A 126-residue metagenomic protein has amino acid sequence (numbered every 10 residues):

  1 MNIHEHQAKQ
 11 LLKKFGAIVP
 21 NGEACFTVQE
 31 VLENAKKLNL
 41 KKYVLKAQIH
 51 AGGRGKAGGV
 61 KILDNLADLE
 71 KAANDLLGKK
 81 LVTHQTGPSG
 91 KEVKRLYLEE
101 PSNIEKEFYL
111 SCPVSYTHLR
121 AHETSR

Functional and structural regions predicted by a protein language model:
M1-K37, K41: A conserved helix-loop-beta module that forms one wall/lid of the active-site cleft in ATP-utilizing catalytic domains
E5-L12, L40-R54, T83-I104, L110: ATP-grasp fold ATP-binding core
L12, A73-N74: Active-site-adjacent loop/tail segments of enzyme domains
P20-G22, L45-A72, Y109: Glycine-rich phosphate-binding loop of ATP-grasp-fold ATP-dependent ligases
T27, D64-N65, T124: Alpha-helix N-cap recognition
L76-K79: Catalytic core of tubulin tyrosine ligase-like
P113-S115: Acidic, proline/serine/threonine- and glycine-rich low-complexity intrinsically disordered segments
H118-R126: Single conserved hydrophobic/aromatic residue that forms the stacking wall/gate of nucleotide- or nucleobase-binding
